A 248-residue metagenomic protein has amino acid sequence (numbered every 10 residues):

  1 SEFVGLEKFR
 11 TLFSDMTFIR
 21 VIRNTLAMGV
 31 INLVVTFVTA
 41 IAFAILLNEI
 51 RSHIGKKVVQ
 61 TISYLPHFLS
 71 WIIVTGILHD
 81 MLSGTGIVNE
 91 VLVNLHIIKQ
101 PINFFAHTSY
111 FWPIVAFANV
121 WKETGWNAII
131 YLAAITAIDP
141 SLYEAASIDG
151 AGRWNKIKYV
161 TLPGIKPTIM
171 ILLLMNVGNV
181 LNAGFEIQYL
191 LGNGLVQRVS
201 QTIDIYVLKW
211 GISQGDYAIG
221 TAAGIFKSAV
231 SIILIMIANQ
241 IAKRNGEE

Functional and structural regions predicted by a protein language model:
S1-E248: A structural signal for multi-pass alpha-helical bundles of membrane permease subunits that mediate small-molecule
